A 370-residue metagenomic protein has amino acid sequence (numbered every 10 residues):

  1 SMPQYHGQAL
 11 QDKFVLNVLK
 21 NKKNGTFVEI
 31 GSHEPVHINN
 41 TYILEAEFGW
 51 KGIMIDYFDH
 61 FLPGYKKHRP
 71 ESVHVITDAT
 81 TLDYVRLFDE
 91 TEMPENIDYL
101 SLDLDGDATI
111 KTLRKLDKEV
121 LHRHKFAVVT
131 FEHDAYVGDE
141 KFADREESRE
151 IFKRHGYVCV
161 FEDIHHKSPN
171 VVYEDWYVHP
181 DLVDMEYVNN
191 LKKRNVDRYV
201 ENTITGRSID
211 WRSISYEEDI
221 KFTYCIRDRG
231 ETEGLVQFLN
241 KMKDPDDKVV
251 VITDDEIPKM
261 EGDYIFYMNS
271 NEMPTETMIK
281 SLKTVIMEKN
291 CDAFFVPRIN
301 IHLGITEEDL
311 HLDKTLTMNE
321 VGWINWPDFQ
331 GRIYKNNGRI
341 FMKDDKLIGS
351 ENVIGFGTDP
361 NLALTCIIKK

Functional and structural regions predicted by a protein language model:
P3-D83: SAM cofactor-binding core of SAM-dependent methyltransferases, primarily the Rossmann-like beta-alpha-beta module
H6-K23, P35, V73-R123, V137-A143 (+1 more regions): Short internal loop-to-helix segment that lines adenine-nucleotide cofactor pockets
T26-V28, L100, K221-T223: Conserved beta-strand elements of the Class I
S32, Y57, A79, L102-L104 (+4 more regions): Short acidic donor-binding/metal-coordinating loop in glycosyltransferase active sites
Y42-I43, N96-Y99, G106-Y199: Conserved acidic-Pro-Pro-aromatic motif
E201-K241: N-proximal low-complexity "stem/linker" segments adjacent to membrane-targeting elements
E201-R212, I257-K259, D263-Y267, E272-K370: Catalytic-site signature of metal-activated, phosphate-bearing donor transferases, centered on the GT-A/GT-A-like
R229-Y267, T277-M278: Active-site-proximal specificity loops/subdomain of glycosyltransferases
